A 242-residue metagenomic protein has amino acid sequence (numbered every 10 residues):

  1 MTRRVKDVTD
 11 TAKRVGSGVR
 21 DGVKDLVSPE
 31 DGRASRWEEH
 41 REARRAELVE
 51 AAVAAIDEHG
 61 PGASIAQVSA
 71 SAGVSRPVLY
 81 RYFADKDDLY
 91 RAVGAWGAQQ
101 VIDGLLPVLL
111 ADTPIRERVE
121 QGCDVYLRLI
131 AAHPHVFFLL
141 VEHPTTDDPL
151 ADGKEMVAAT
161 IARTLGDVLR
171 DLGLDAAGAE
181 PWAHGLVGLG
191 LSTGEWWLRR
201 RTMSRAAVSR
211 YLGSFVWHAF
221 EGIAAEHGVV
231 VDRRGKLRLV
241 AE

Functional and structural regions predicted by a protein language model:
M1-H59, I65-S71, D88-R91: Basic, helix-initiating cap at the start of DNA-binding domains
A43, E47-A54, E58, S71 (+4 more regions): Alpha-helical structural segments
P61-G62, R201: Flexible coil/turn residues that form the inter-helical turn or adjacent wing/linker of helix-turn-helix
G73-F83: Short hydrophobic/aromatic patch on the recognition helix
A92, P107-H135, A176, L186 (+1 more regions): Hydrophobic alpha-helical connector segments
L127-D148, A162-G166, S192-E195, R199 (+1 more regions): Amphipathic alpha-helical segments used for helix-helix packing
T146-D171, G178-E195, A207-R210, S214-E221: Amphipathic alpha-helical packing segments from all-alpha helical-bundle domains
D232-R233, L237-E242: Short hydrophobic short-linear motifs embedded in intrinsically disordered terminal tails or helical linkers
